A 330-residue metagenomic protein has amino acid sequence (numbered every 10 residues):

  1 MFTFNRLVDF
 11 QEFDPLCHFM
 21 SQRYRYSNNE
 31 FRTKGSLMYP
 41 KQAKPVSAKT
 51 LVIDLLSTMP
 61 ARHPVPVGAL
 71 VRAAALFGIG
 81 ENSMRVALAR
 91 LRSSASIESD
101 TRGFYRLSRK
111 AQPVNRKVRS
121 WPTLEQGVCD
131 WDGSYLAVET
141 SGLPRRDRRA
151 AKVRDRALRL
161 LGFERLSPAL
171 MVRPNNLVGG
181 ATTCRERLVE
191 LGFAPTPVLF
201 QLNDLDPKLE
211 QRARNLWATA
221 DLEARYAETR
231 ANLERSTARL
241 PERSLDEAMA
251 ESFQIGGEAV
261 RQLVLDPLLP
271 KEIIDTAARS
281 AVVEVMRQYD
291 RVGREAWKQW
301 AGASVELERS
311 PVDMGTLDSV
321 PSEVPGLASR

Functional and structural regions predicted by a protein language model:
H18-L55: Short alpha-helical segments that sit at the start of domains
H63-A73: Short acidic, hydrophobic short linear motifs in intrinsically disordered regions
R85-A89, I97, D155: Short, hydrophobic-biased segments on the C-terminal half of alpha helices that form "recognition helices"
R92-R102: A short, conserved structural fragment
G103-S108: Minor-groove-contacting beta-hairpin "wing" of winged helix-turn-helix DNA-binding domains
V114-Y135: Short, amphipathic alpha-helical interaction segments positioned at domain boundaries
L143-R239: Mid-protein regulatory/catalytic core that forms ligand/cofactor-binding pockets and protein-protein interaction
E210-R330: C-terminal regulatory/effector modules of DNA-binding transcriptional regulators
